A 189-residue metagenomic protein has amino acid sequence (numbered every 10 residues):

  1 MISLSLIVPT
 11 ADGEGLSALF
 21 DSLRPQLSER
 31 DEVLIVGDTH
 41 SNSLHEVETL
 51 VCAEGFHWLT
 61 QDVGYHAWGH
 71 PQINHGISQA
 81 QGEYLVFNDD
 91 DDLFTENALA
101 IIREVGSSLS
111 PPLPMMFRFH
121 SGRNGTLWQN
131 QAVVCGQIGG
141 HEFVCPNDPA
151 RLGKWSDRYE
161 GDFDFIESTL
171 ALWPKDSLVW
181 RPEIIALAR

Functional and structural regions predicted by a protein language model:
M1-S22: N-proximal low-complexity "stem/linker" segments adjacent to membrane-targeting elements
D21-R30: Short, acidic, metal-binding catalytic loop of nucleotide-sugar glycosyltransferases
R30-N42, L59-V63: Short beta-strand/loop segment that forms part of the nucleotide-sugar
V63-A80: Glycine-rich, basic loop-to-helix element that forms the pyrophosphate-binding segment of sugar-nucleotide handling
L85: Short aromatic/hydrophobic "clamp" motif used to bind/position activated sugar donors
D92-V105: Acidic donor-binding/catalytic loop of UDP-sugar-dependent glycosyltransferases, especially processive GT2
L113-W128: Short beta-strand-to-loop element that shapes/binds the nucleotide-sugar donor at the catalytic cleft/hinge
A132-R189: Conserved nucleotide-sugar donor-binding catalytic segment
